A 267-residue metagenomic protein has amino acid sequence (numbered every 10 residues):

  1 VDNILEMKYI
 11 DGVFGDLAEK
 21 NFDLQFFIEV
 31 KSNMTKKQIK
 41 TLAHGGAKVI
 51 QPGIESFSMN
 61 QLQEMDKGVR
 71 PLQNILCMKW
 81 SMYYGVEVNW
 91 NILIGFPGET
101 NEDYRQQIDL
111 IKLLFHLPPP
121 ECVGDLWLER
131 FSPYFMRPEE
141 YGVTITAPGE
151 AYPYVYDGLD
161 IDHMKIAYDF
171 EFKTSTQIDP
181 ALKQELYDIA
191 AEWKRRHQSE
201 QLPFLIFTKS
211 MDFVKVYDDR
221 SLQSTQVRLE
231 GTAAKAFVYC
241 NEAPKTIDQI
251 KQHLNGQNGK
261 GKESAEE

Functional and structural regions predicted by a protein language model:
V1-I4, G98, Q177-P180, Q223-V227 (+2 more regions): Generic amphipathic alpha-helical segments used as scaffolds and interaction surfaces in large, multi-domain proteins
V1-N89, I94-E102, Q106, L110-D125 (+1 more regions): Conserved SAM/AdoMet-binding glycine-rich loop
M7, N101, D179-K183, K262-E266: Generic detection of long, well-ordered alpha-helical segments
I10, K183-L186, I247: A structural signal for well-ordered alpha-helical scaffolds and beta->alpha junctions
E102-L229: C-terminal accessory regions of radical SAM enzymes
Q226-E267: Long, charge-rich, low-complexity alpha-helical segments
